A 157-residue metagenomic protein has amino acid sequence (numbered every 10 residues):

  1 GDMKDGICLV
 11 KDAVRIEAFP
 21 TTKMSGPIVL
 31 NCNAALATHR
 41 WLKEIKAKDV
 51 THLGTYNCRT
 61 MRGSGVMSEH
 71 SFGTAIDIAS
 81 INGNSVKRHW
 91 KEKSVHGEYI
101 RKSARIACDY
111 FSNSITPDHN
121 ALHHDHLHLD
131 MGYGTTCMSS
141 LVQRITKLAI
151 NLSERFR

Functional and structural regions predicted by a protein language model:
G1, A47-Y56, S112-A121: Surface-exposed patches in mature extracellular/periplasmic domains of secreted proteins
G1-H52: Active-site acidic/histidine clusters and adjacent loop/turn architecture that either coordinate catalytic ions
I7-C8, S68-T74, A121-H123: Extracellular/periplasmic catalytic domains that process cell-envelope and extracellular macromolecules
D12, K46, F72-D77, D125: Envelope-exposed proteins and targeting segments
S25-L36, S64-G65, V86-V95: Second-shell loop/turn segments in exported
S64-N82: Short, surface-exposed glycine/acidic/tryptophan-bearing loops
N82-S114, E154: Active-site signature of cysteine proteases
D109, N113-I115, A121-R157: Low-complexity, Gly/Ser/Thr/Pro-rich intrinsically disordered linker/tail segments
